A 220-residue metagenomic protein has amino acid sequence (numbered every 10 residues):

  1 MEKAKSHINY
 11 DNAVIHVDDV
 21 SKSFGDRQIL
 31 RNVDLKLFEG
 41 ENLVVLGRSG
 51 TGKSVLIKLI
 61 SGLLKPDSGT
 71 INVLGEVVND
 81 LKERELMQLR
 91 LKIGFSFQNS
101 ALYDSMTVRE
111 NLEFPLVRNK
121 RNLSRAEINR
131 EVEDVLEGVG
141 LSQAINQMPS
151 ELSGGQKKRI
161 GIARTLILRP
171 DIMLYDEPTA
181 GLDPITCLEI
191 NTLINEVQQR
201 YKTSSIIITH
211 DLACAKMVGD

Functional and structural regions predicted by a protein language model:
S61: Helix-to-loop junction immediately C-terminal to a conserved catalytic motif
V77, R125-Q143: Conserved ABC ATPase "signature" region
R109-V117, N129: Short helical segment in ABC ATPase nucleotide-binding domains corresponding to the A-loop/adjacent helical element
M148-L152, Q156: Conserved ABC ATPase signature
I167-D171: A short, proline-enriched helix->beta-strand linker immediately N-terminal to the Walker B motif in ABC-type P-loop
M173-D176: Catalytic Walker B motif of ABC-type/P-loop ATPase nucleotide-binding domains
P184-T186: Helix N-cap at the start of a conserved alpha-helix in ABC-type nucleotide-binding domains
